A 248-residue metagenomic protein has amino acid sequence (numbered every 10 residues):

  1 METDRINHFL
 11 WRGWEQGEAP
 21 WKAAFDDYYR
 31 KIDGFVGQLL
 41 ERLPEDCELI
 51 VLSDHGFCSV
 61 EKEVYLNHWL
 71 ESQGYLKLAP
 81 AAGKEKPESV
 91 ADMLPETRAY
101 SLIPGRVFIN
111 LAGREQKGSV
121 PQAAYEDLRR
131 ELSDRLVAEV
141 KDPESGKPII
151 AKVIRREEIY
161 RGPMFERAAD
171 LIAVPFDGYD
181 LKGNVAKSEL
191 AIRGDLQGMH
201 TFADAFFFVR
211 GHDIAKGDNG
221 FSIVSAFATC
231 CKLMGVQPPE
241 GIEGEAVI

Functional and structural regions predicted by a protein language model:
M1-G34, A112-A123: Active-site His/acidic residue clusters
A19-G37, D46, V60, E126 (+3 more regions): Conserved structured core elements
G37-N184: Secreted, luminal/periplasmic, and some membrane-associated catalytic domains that remodel anionic oxygen-ester
S72-L76, K232-P239: Short, well-ordered loop/turn and helix-capping segments at boundaries between secondary-structure elements and domains
V107, K216, M234: Flexible, D/E/H-enriched segments
E131, R135, S225-L233: Generic recognition of well-ordered alpha-helical segments
V174-F227: Low-complexity, glycine/alanine/valine/leucine- and proline-rich hydrophobic stretches
G244-I248: Active-site-proximal alpha/beta segments of enzymes that process anionic O-linked groups
